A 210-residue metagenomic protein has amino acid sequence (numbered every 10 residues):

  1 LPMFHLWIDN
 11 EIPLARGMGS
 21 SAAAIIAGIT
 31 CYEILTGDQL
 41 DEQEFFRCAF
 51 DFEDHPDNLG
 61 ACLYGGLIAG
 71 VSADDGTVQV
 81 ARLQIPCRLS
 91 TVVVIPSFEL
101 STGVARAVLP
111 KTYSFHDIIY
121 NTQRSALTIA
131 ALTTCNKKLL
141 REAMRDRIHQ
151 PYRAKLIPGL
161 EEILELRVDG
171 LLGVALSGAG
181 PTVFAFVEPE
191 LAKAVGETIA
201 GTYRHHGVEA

Functional and structural regions predicted by a protein language model:
P2-L14, E44-C48: Glycine- and acidic-rich phosphate- and metal-coordinating loops
R16-A23, F115-Y120, L172-G178: Short glycine/threonine-rich catalytic loop with a Thr-x-Gly-x-Asp
M18-D41, L63-I68: DPxDG-like acidic metal-binding loop motif
L40-L89, K155, E161, V174-L176 (+1 more regions): Alpha/beta catalytic cores of group-transfer enzymes, especially the acyltransferase/condensing modules of polyketide
S72, P96, A185-P189: Short beta-strand-to-loop capping motifs
V93-K155: Active-site rim beta-loop-alpha module in soluble metabolic enzymes
L132-A210: Glycine-rich, charge-dense phosphate/pyrophosphate-binding loop(s) and the adjacent flexible "lid"/catalytic subdomain
